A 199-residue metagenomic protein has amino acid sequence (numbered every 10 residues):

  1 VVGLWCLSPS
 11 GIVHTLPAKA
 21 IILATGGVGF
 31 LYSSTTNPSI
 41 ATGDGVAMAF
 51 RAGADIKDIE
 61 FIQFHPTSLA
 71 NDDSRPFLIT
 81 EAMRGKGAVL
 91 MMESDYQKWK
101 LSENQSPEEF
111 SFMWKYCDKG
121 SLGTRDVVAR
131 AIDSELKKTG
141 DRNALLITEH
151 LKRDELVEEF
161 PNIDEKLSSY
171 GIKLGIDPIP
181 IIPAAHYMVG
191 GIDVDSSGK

Functional and structural regions predicted by a protein language model:
V1, C6, E159-K199: A glycine-rich dinucleotide-binding beta-alpha-beta segment and adjacent secondary-structure elements that constitute
C6-S10, M91-W99, S196: Short acidic, glycine-rich loop/turn motifs
G11-A20: Core beta-strand elements of the Rossmann-like FAD/NAD(P) dinucleotide-binding domain in flavoenzyme oxidoreductases
A20-D73, F77, K138: Glycine-rich loop(s) and the adjacent beta-strand/alpha-helix scaffold that form part
G43, M83-K86, Y187-V189: Short, solvent-exposed loop/turn segments at the edges of secondary structure
A54-P180: An anion/pyrophosphate-binding glycine-rich loop and adjacent beta-alpha core in soluble alpha-beta enzymes
